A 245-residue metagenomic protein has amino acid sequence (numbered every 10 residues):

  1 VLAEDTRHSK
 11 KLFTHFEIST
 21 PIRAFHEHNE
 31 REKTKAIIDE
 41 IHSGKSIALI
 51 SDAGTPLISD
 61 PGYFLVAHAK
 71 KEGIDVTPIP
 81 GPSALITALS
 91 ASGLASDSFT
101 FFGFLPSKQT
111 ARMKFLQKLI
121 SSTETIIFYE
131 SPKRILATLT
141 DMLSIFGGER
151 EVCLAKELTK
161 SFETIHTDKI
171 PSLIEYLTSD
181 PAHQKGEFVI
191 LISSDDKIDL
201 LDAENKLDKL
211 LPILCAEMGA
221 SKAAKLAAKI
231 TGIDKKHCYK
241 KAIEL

Functional and structural regions predicted by a protein language model:
V1-P78: Class I S-adenosyl-L-methionine
A3, P78-G81, F128, L154: General beta-strand structural signal in soluble alpha/beta enzymes
A3-I18, S90-A91, T100, Q109 (+1 more regions): RNA substrate-binding interface of SAM-dependent RNA methyltransferases
T6-R7, A24-R31, P82-S83, G103-K108 (+1 more regions): Short, acidic/turn-prone active-site loops that include or flank metal/cofactor- and phosphate-binding residues
R7-S9, G54-T55, A84, R134 (+1 more regions): Alpha-helix capping/helix-boundary segments
S19-E27, V76-T77, D97-G103, E149-L154 (+1 more regions): Short hydrophobic/aromatic-enriched beta-strand-loop microsegments
K45-S46, T125, P132-E244: A contiguous loop/helix-start segment that scaffolds small-molecule binding in enzyme catalytic cores
F64-S122: Class I SAM-dependent methyltransferase SAM-binding "motif I" and its flanking Rossmann-like core
